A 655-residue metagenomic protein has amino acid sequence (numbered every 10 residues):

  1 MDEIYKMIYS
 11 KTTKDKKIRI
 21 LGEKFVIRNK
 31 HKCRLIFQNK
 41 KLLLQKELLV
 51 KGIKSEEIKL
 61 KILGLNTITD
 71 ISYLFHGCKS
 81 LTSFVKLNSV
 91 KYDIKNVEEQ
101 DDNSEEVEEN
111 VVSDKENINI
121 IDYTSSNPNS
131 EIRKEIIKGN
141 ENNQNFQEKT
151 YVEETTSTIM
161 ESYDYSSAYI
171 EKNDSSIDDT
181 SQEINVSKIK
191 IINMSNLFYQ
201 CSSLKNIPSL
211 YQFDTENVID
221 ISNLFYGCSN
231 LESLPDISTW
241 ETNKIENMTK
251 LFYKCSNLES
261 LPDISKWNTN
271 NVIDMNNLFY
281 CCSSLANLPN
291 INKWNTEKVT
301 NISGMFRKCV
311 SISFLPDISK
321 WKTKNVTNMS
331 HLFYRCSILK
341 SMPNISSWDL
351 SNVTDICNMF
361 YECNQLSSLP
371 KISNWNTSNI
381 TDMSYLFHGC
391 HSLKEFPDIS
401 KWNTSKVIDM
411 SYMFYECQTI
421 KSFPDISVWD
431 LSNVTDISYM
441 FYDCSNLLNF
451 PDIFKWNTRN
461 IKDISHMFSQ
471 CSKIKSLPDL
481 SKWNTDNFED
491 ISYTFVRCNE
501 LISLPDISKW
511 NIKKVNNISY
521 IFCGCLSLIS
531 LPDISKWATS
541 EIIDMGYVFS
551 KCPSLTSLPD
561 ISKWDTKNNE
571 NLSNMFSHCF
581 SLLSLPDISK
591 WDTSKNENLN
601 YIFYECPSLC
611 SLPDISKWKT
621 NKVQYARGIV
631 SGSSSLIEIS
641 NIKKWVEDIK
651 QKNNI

Functional and structural regions predicted by a protein language model:
M1-E106, E171-I655: Negatively charged
N96-N185: Long intrinsically disordered, low-complexity regions that are acidic and Ser/Thr-rich
